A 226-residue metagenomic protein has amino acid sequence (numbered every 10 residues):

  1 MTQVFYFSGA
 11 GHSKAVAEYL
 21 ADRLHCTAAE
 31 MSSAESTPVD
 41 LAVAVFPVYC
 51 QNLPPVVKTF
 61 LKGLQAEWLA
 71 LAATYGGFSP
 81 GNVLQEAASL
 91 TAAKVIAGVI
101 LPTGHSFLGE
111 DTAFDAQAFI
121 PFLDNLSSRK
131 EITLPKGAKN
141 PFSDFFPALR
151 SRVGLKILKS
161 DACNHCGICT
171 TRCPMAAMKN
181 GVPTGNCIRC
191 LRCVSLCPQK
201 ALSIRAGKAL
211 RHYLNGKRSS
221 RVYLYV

Functional and structural regions predicted by a protein language model:
T2-Q3, A10-V16, D22-R152, R205-K208 (+2 more regions): FMN-binding flavodoxin-like domain, especially the glycine-rich phosphate-binding loop
S8-G11, F78, N164, I188: A generic structural signal for alpha-helix starts
G154-K156: Short, solvent-exposed beta-strand edge segments and adjacent coil->beta transition regions
L158-K159, N164-I188, R192-A209: Iron-sulfur cluster-binding cysteine motifs and their immediate structural context in ferredoxin-like electron-transfer
